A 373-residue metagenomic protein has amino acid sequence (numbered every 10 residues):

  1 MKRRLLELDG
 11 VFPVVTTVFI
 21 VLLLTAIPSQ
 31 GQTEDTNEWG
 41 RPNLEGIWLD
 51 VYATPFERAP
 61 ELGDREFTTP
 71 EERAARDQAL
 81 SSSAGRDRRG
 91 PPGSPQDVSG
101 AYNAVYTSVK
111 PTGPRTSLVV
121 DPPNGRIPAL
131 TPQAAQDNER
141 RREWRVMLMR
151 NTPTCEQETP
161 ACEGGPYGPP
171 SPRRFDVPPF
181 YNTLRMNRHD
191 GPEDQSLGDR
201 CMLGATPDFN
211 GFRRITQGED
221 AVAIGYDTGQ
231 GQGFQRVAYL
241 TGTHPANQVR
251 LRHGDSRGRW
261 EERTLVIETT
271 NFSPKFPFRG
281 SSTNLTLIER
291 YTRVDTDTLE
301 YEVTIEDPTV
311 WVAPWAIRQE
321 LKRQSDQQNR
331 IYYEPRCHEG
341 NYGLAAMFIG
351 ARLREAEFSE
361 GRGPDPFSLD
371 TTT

Functional and structural regions predicted by a protein language model:
K2-L6, L24-T373: PEST-like low-complexity, intrinsically disordered acidic/proline/serine-rich tracts that flank trafficking/processing
L6-P13: N-terminal Sec-pathway targeting helices
P13-A26: Bacterial N-terminal signal peptides
